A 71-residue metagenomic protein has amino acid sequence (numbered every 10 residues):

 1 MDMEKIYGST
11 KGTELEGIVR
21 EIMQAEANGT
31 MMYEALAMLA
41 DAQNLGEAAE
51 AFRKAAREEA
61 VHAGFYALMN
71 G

Functional and structural regions predicted by a protein language model:
M1-G71: Non-heme di-metal
